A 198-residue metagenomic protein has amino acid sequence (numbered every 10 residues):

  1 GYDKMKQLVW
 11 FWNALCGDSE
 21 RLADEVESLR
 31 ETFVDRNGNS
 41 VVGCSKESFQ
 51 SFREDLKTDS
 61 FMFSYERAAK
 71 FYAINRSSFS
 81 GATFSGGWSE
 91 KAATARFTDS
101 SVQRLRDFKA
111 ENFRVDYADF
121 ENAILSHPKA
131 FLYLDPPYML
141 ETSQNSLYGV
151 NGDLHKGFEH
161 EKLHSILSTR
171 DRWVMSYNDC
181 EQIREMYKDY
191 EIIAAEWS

Functional and structural regions predicted by a protein language model:
M5: Conserved SAM/SAH-binding beta-strand->alpha-helix loop
V9: Short alpha-helix immediately C-terminal to the canonical SAM-binding loop
W12: Conserved SAM-binding loop
L15-L147, F158, S165, T169 (+1 more regions): SAM-dependent nucleic-acid methyltransferase catalytic core
G17-S19, Q144, Y148-D153, E185 (+1 more regions): Glycine-rich, phosphate-binding/catalytic loops in enzymes
L154-S198: Long, positively charged, glycine-interspersed low-complexity recognition regions
